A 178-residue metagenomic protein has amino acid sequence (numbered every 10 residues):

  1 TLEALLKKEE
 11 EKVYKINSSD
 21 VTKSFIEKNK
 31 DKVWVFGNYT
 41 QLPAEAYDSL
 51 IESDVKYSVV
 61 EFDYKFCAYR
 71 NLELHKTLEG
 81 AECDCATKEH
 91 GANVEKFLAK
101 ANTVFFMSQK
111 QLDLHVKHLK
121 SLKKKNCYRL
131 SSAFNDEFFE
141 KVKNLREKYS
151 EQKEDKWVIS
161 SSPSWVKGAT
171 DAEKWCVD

Functional and structural regions predicted by a protein language model:
T1, Y47-D48, Y69-L74, E79 (+3 more regions): Short aromatic-enriched loop/helix-cap "lid" or pocket-rim segments at secondary-structure transitions that line
T1-Q41, E45, S53: N-terminal pre-catalytic "stem/leader" segment of glycosyltransferase-like enzymes
V33-F36, I51-A86: Active-site proximal beta-strand in glycosyltransferases
Q41, K65, K110-D113: Alpha-helix capping/helix-boundary segments
D48-V55, E95-K100, L122, S150-Q152: Short, conserved loop/helix-junction motifs that constitute active-site signature segments in enzyme catalytic cores
T77-V104: Membrane-proximal helix-turn-helix segments that form the acceptor-binding/catalytic region of lipid-linked
A99-R146: Donor nucleotide-sugar binding/catalytic pocket of nucleotide-sugar-dependent glycosyltransferases
S132-D178: Conserved catalytic-core segment of nucleotide-activated headgroup transferases in glycan assembly
